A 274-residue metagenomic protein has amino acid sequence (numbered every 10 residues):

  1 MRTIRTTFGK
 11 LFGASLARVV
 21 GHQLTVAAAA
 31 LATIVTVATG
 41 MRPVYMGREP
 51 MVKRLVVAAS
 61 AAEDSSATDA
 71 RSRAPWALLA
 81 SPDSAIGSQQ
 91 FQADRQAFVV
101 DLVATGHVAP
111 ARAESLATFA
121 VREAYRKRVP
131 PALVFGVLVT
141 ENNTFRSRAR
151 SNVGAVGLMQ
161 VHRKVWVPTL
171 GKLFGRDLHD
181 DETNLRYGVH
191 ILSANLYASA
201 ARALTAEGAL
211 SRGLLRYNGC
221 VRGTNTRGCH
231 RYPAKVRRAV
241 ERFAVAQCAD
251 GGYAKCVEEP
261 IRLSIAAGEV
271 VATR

Functional and structural regions predicted by a protein language model:
M1-V20: N-terminal Lys/Arg-rich, disordered targeting/topogenic segments
R2, P43-Y45: Amphipathic, hydrophobic N-terminal targeting peptides for secretion and organelle import
F12-G13, A32, P131: Residue-level detector of transmembrane insertion/anchoring sites
R18-V19, I34, M51, L55-V56: Detector for intrinsically disordered, low-structure N-terminal pre-sequences
H22-R42: Hydrophobic membrane-insertion alpha-helices, especially the h-region of bacterial N-terminal signal peptides
M46-M51, P75-T273: Catalytic glycan-binding domains that act on GlcNAc-containing polysaccharides
V52-A70: Short extracytoplasmic/periplasmic juxtamembrane "stem" segments immediately C-terminal to an N-terminal membrane anchor
